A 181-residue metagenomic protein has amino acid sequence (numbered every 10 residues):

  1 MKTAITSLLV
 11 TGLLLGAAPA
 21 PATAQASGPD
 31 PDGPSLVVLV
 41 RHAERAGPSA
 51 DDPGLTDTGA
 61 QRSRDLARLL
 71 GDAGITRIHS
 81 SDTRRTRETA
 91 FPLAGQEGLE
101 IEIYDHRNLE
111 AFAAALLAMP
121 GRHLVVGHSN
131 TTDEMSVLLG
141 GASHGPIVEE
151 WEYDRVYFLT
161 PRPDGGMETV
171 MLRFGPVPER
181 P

Functional and structural regions predicted by a protein language model:
M1-A4: Positively charged n-region of N-terminal signal peptides that target proteins for export
T6-S7, P29: Short hydrophobic/aromatic segments of transmembrane alpha-helices and their interfaces
S7-A17: Bacterial N-terminal signal peptides
A18-S27: Signal peptide processing junction and immediate N-terminal pro/mature segment of secreted/exported proteins
A26-L116, P120, T131-E149, D154-P181: Active-site-proximal alpha-helix that buttresses catalytic centers in soluble enzyme cores
H128: Conserved alpha/beta-hydrolase "nucleophile elbow" surrounding the catalytic nucleophile
